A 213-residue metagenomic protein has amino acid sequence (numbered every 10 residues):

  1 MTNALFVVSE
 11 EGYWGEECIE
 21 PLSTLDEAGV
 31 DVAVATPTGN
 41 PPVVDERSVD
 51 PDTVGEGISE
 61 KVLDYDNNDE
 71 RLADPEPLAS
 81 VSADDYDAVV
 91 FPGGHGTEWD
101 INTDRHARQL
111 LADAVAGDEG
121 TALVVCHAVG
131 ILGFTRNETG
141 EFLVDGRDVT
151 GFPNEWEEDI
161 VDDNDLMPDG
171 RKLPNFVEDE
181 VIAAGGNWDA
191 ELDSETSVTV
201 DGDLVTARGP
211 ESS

Functional and structural regions predicted by a protein language model:
M1-E119, I131-S213: Extended, subdomain-level signal for the structured scaffold at the beginning of enzyme domains
V124-V129: Short, thiol/selenol-centered motifs that function as redox-active sites or metal-ligating centers
